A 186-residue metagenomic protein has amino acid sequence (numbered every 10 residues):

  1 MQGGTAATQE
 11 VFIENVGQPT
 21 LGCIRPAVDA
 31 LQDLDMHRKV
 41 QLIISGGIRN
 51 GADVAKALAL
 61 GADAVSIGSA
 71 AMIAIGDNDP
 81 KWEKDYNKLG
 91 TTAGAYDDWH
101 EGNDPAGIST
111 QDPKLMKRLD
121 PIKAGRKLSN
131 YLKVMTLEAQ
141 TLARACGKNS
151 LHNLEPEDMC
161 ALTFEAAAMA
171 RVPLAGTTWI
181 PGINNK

Functional and structural regions predicted by a protein language model:
M1-D112: Glycine-rich phosphate/ribose-binding loops and adjacent secondary-structure elements that form binding surfaces
L115-K186: C-terminal extensions of enzymes
